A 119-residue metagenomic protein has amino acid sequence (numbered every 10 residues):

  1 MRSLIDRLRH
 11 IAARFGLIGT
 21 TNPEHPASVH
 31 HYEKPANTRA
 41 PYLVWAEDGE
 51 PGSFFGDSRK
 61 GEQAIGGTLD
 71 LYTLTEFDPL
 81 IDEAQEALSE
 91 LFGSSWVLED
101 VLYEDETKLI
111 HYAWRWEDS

Functional and structural regions predicted by a protein language model:
M1-F55: Small/polar-rich, solvent-exposed N-terminal microdomains that initiate assembly or binding
D48-P51, E62-G66, L88-L91, E117: Short, low-complexity, polar/charged sequence segments that are solvent-exposed and flexible
G56-K60, D105: Short, solvent-exposed beta-strand/turn "edge" segments of beta-rich domains on protein surfaces
G61-T75, K108-S119: Oligomerization/assembly interface segments of phage tail-like spikes and tubes
P79: Conserved binding/catalytic microenvironments
D82-S119: Acidic-leaning, charged glycine-interspersed low-complexity segments
